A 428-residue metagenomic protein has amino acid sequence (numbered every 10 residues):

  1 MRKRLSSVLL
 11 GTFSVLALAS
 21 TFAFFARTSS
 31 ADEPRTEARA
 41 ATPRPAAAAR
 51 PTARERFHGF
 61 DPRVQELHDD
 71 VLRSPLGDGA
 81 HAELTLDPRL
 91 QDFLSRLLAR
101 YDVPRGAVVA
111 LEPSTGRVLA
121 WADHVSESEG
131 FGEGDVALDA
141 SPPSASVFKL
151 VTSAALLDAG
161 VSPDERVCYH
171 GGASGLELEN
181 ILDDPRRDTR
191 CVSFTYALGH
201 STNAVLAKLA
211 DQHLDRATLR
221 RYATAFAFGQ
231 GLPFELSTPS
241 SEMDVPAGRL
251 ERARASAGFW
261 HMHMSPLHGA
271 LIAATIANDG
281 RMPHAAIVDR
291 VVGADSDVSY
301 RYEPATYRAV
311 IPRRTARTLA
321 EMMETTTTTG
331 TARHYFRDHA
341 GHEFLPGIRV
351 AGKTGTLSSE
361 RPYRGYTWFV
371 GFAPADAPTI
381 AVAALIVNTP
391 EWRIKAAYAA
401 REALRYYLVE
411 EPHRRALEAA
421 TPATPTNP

Functional and structural regions predicted by a protein language model:
R2-A107, E127-S128, Y302-A305, D376 (+2 more regions): Extracytoplasmic/periplasmic proteins that interact with beta-lactams or build/remodel peptidoglycan
R2-S7, P62-D70, A107-G134, A155-I386 (+2 more regions): Beta-lactam-recognizing serine transpeptidase/beta-lactamase-like catalytic domain environment
Q91, R220, A316, A397-R401: Hydrophobic face of alpha-helices
D92, P390-E391: Short beta-strands and strand-coil junctions in structured, solvent-facing domains, enriched
A137-F148: Gly/Ser-rich catalytic serine loop of serine hydrolases
S146-A155, P266-L271, Y398-E402: Short amphipathic alpha-helical face segments that pack within enzyme cores and frequently flank/anchor catalytic
A277, T327, R401-P412: Short amphipathic alpha-helical signal-transduction/dimerization elements
